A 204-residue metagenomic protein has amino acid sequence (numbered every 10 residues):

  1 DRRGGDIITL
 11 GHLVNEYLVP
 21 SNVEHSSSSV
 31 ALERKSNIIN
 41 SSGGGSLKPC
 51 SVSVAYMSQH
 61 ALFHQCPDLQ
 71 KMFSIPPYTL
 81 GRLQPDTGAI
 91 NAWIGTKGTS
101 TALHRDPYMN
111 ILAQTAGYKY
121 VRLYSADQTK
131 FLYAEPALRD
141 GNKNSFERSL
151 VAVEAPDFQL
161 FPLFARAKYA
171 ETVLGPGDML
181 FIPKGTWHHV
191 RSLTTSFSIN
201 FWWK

Functional and structural regions predicted by a protein language model:
D1-M179, W187-K204: N-terminal accessory scaffold of Fe(II)-dependent oxygenases
